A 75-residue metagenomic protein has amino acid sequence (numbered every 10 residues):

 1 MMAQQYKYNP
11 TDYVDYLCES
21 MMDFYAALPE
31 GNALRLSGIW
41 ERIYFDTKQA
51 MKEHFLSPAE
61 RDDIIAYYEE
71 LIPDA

Functional and structural regions predicted by a protein language model:
M1-A75: Acidic, Ser/Pro/Thr-rich low-complexity regulatory regions and the short amphipathic helical interaction modules they
